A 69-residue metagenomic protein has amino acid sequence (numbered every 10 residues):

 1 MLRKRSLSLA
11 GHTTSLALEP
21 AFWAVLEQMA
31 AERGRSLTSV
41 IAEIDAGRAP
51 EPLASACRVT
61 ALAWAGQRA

Functional and structural regions predicted by a protein language model:
K4-T60: Amphipathic, hydrophobic secondary-structure cores in small proteins
A61-A69: Short, solvent-exposed charged binding patches
